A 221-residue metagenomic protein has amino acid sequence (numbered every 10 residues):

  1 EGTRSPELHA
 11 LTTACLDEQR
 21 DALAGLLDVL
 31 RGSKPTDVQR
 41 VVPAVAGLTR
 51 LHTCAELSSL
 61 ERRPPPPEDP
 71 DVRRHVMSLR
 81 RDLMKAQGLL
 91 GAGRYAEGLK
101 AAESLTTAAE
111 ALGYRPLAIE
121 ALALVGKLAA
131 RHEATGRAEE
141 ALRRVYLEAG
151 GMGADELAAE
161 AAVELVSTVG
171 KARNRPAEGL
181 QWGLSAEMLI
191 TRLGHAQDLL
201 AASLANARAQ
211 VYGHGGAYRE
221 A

Functional and structural regions predicted by a protein language model:
G2-R31, R94-A96, A101-E110, Y114: Short secondary-structure subsegments characteristic of cysteine-rich extracellular domains
L11-G25, G47-R50, S78-R81, K85 (+7 more regions): Charged, amphipathic alpha-helical oligomerization/scaffolding segments
R31, G91, E110-A111, A130-R131 (+5 more regions): Helix-capping and short linker residues that terminate individual alpha-solenoid repeat units
G47-T49, R81-G93, E120-E133, E160-R175 (+1 more regions): Tandem amphipathic alpha-helical repeat scaffolds
L51-R63, A92-S104, H132-R144, R173-M188 (+1 more regions): Helix-turn-helix repeat elements of alpha-solenoid scaffolds
A55-R81: TPR-adjacent "capping" and linker segments in tetratricopeptide-repeat scaffold/adaptor proteins
R74-M77, A96, P116-A118, M152 (+2 more regions): Residue signature of alpha-solenoid helical repeat architecture, marking inter-repeat boundaries and helix-start
E103-Y114, R143-A154, L184-G194: Amphipathic alpha-helical segments of tetratricopeptide repeats
